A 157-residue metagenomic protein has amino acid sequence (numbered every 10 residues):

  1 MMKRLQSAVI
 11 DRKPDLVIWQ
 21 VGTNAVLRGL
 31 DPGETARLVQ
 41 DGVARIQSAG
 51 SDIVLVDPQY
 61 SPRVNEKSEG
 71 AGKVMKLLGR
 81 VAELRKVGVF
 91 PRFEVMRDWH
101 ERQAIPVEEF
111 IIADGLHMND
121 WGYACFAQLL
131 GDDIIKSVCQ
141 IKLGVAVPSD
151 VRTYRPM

Functional and structural regions predicted by a protein language model:
M1-M157: Alpha-helical cap/lid subdomain in secreted, periplasmic, or secretory-pathway luminal O-acyl-processing enzymes
